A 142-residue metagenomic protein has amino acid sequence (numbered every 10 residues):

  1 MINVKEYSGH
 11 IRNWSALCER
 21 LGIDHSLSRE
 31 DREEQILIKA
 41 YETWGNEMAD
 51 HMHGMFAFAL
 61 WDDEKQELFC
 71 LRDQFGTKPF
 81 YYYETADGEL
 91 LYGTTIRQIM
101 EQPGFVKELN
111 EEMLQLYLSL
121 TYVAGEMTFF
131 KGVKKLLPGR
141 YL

Functional and structural regions predicted by a protein language model:
M1-Y141: Cysteine-centered catalytic environments shared across enzyme families
